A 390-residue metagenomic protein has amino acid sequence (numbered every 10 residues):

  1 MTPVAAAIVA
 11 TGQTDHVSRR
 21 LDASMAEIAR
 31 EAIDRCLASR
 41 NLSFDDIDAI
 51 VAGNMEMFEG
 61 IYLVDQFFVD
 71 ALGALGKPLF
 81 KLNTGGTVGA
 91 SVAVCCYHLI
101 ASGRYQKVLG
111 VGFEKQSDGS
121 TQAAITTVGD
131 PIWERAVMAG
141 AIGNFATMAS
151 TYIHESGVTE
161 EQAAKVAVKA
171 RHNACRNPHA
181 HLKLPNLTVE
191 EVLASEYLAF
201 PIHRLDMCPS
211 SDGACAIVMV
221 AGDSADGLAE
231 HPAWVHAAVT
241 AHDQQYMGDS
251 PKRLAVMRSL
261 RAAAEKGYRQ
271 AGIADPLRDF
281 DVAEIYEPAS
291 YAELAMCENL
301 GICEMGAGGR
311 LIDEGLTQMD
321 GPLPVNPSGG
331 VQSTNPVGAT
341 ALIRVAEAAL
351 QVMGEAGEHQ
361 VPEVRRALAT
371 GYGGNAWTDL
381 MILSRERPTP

Functional and structural regions predicted by a protein language model:
M1-A26, K165, Y197-A262, K266 (+4 more regions): Condensing-enzyme catalytic core mediating Claisen C-C bond formation in acyl metabolism
M1-T87, C95, Y152-T159, L182-T188 (+4 more regions): Conserved active-site "lid/cap" helical segment
T2-V4, N54-V111, K115-W133, V137-N144 (+4 more regions): Conserved catalytic cysteine-centered active-site region of acyl-thioester-dependent Claisen-condensing enzymes
R20-D22, L63, V94, G119-I125 (+5 more regions): Short acidic, glycine/serine/threonine-rich loops at helix termini
A23-E31, D45, L63, T87-S91 (+12 more regions): Conserved active-site and cofactor/substrate-binding residues in soluble primary-metabolism enzymes
F44-G53, P78-T84, V108-F113, E161-V168 (+5 more regions): Beta-strand segments within the central parallel beta-sheet cores of soluble alpha/beta enzyme folds
F58-F67, M247-K252, Y286-R310, G321 (+1 more regions): Short glycine/threonine-rich loop-to-helix capping motif typified by GTGT followed within a few residues by an Asp-Pro
N83-E114, I142-H179, I217-D223, S333-A356: Active-site-proximal alpha-helical scaffold in enzymes
